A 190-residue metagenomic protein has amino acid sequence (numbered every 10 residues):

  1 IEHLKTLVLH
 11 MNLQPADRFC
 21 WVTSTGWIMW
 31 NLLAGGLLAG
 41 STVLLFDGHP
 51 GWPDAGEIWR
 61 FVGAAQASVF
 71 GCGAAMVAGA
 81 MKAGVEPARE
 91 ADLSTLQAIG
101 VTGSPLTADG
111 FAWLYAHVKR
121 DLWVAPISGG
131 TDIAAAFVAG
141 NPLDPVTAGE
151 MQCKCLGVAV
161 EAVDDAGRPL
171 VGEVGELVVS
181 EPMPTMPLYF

Functional and structural regions predicted by a protein language model:
E2-R18, I28-S68, A83: Conserved AMP-binding/adenylation subdomain of ANL enzymes
Q14, A65, A91-S94, G172: Structured loop/turn residues at beta-strand edges in well-structured enzyme cores
P15-R18, S94-T95, L122: Short acidic capping loops at alpha-helix termini that bridge into adjacent secondary structure
R18-C20, L177-V178: Short, well-ordered beta-strand segments
S24, F46-G51, A67-W113, A125-D132 (+1 more regions): Adenylate-forming
S24-G26, V160: A general structural motif
L33-L37, I58-R60, G84-P87, W113-H117 (+1 more regions): Short, glycine/charged-enriched secondary-structure capping and boundary segments
G63, Q97-F190: Conserved AMP-binding/adenylate-forming
